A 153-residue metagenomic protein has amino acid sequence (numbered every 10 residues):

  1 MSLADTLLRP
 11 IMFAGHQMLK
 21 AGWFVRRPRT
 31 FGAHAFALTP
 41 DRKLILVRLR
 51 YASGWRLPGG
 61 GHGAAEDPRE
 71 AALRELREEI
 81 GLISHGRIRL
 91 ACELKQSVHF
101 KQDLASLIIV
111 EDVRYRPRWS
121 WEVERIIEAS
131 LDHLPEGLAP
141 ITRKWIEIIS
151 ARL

Functional and structural regions predicted by a protein language model:
M1-H34: Acidic, metal-coordinating catalytic segment for phosphate/diphosphate chemistry, firing primarily on the Nudix
F31-A33, R42, D103-S106, E124: Change "...and in nucleic-acid phosphodiester-cleaving endonucleases..." to "...and in nucleic-acid processing enzymes
A37-L38, L46, V110, E128: Conserved hydrophobic "DFG−1" position in protein kinase catalytic cores
T39-E78: Conserved Nudix-box catalytic region and its N-terminal flanking loop in Nudix hydrolases and closely related
G60, L131-D132: Short strand-loop junctions, especially beta-strand C-caps/beta-turns that link beta-sheets to coils or alpha-helices
I83-E93: A short coil-to-beta-strand element that immediately follows conserved catalytic motifs
E93-P117, R125-I127, L131, W145 (+1 more regions): Active-site-adjacent beta-strand/loop module that shapes the phosphate/pyrophosphate-binding cleft
